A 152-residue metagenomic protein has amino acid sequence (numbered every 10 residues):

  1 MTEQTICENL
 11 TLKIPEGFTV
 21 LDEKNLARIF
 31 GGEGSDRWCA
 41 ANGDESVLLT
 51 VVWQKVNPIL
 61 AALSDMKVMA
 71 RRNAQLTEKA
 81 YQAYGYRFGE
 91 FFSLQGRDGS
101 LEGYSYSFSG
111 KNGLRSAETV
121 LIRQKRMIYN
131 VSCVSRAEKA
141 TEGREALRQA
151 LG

Functional and structural regions predicted by a protein language model:
M1-S35: N-terminal "mature-domain start" segment
L10, D65, K139-E142: Extracytoplasmic/periplasmic, Sec-exported soluble proteins
T11, A70-A74, R144-L147: A structural signal for well-ordered alpha-helical scaffolds and beta->alpha junctions
E16-L21, G89, E102, G152: A short, local hydrophobic-aromatic micro-motif
F18, I128-G152: Surface-exposed amphipathic alpha-helical segments
K24-E118, I128: Conserved polar/disulfide-associated segments of primarily extracytoplasmic proteins
V120-R123: A short, hydrophobic, proline-anchored segment that marks a local hinge/packing element in signaling and regulatory
